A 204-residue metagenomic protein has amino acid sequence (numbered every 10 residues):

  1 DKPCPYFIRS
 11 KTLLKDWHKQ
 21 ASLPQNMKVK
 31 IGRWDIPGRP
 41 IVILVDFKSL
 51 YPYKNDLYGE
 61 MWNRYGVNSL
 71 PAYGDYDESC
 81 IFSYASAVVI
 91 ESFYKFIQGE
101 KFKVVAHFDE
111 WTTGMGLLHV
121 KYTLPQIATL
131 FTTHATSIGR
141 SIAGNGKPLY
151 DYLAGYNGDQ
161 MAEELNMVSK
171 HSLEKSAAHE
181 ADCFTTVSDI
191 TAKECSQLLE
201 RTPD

Functional and structural regions predicted by a protein language model:
D1-D204: Catalytic cores of nucleotide-sugar-dependent glycosyltransferases that transfer UDP/GDP/TDP-activated
